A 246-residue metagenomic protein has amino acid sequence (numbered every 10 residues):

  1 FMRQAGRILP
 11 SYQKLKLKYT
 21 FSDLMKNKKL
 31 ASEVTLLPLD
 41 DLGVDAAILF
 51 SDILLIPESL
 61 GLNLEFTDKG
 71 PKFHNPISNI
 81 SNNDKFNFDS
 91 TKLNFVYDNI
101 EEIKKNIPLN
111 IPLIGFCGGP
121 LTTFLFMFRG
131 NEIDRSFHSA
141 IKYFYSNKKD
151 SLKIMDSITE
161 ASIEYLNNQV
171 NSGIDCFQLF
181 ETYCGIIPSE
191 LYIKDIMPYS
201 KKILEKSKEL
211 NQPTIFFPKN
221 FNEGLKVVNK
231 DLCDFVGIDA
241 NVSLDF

Functional and structural regions predicted by a protein language model:
F1-D68, K105: N-terminal basic, low-complexity leaders that serve as flexible interaction/assembly modules and, when applicable, as
M2-A5, K92-F246: Active-site loop segments of alpha/beta catalytic cores
L9, T20, N27, D52 (+4 more regions): Helix N-terminus capping/helix-initiation residues
K14-L30, D84-K92, T123, M127-I133 (+1 more regions): An N-terminal domain-start capping segment
L17, I80-F88, F144-S151: Short glycine/proline- and acidic residue-enriched helix-loop micro-motifs that form flexible lids or anion-recognition
I53-I56, P71, I80, P120-T122: A short acidic, glycine/proline-enriched capping/turn motif at secondary-structure boundaries, especially helix N-cap
L64-S78, I133-A140: A charged helix-plus-loop insertion that forms the helical arch/lid used to bind and gate nucleic-acid substrates
K69-N106: A gly/proline- and charged-residue-enriched helix-loop-helix capping module
